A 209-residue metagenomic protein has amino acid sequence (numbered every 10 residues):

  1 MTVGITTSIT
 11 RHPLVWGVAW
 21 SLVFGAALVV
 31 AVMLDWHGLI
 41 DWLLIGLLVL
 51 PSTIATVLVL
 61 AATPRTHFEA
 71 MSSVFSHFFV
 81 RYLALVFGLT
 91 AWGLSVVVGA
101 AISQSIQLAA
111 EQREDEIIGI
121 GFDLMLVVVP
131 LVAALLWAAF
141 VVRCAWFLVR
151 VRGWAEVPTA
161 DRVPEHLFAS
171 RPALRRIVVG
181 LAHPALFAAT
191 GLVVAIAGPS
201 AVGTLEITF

Functional and structural regions predicted by a protein language model:
M1-E69, S76-H77, S95: Transmembrane alpha-helical insertion/packing segments
M1-T6, T56-R81, V142-R175: Cytoplasmic membrane-interface regions of multi-pass membrane proteins
H12-A19, S73-V97, A169-L186: Transmembrane alpha-helical segments of multi-pass membrane proteins
L22-D35, A84-I106, T190-A197: Hydrophobic alpha-helical transmembrane segments and adjacent interfacial helices in integral membrane proteins
L34-L44, H77-F78, A110-A133, L167-V179: Membrane-interface segments at the starts/ends of alpha-helical transmembrane spans
L47, L58-R113: Long amphipathic alpha-helical segments with strong coiled-coil/leucine-zipper propensity
E116-R162: Short alpha-helical packing/oligomerization segments
L192-F209: Juxtamembrane boundary at the C-terminal end of a transmembrane helix
